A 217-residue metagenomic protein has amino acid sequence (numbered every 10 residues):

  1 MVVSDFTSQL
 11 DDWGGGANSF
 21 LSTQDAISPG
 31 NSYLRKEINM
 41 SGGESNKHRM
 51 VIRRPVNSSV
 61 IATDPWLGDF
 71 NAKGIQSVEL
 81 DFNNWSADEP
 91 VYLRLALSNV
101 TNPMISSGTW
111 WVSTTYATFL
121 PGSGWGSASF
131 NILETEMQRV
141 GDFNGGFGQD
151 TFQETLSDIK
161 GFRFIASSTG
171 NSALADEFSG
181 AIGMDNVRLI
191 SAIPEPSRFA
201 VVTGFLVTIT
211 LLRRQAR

Functional and structural regions predicted by a protein language model:
M1, I190-E195: Low-complexity, Pro/Thr/Ser/Gly/Ala-rich linker/spacer regions in secreted, extracellular modular proteins
V2-S45: Extracellular glycan-recognition surfaces and repeat-rich motifs
S4-Q9, E37-S41, V51-P55, N83 (+7 more regions): A structural detector for beta-sheet-dominated domains
P29-D69: Surface-exposed, low-complexity/disordered Ser/Thr/Gly/Pro/Asn-rich loops and linkers
R54-T63, A72-F143: Extracellular ligand-binding interfaces
L120-A192: Terminal, low-complexity interaction segments
P194-R213: A short, hydrophobic C-terminal helix/tail in secreted or cell-surface proteins
A216-R217: C-terminal outer-membrane/trafficking sorting elements
